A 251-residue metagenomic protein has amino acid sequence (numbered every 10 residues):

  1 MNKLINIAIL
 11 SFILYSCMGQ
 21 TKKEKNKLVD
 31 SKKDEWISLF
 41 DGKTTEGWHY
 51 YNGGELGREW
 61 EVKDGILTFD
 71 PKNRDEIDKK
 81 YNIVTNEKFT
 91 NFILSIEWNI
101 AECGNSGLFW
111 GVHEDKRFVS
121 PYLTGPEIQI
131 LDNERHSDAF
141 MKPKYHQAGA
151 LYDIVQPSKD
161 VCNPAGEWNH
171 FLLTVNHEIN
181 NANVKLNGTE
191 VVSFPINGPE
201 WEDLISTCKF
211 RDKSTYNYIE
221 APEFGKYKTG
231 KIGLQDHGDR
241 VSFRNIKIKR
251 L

Functional and structural regions predicted by a protein language model:
M1-K27: Bacterial Sec-dependent N-terminal signal peptides
M18-L251: Carbohydrate-interacting regions of secretory-pathway proteins
